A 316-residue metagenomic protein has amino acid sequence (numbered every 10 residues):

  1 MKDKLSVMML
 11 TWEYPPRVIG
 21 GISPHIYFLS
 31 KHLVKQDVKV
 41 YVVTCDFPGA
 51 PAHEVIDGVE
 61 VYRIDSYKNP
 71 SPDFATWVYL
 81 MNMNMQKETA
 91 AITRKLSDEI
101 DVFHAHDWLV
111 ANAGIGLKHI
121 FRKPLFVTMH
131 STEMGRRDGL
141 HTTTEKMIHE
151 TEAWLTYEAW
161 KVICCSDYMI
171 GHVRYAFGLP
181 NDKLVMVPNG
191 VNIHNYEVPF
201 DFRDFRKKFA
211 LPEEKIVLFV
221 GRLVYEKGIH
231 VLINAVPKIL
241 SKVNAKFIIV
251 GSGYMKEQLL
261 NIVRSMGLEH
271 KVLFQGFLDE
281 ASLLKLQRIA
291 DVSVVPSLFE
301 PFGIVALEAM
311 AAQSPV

Functional and structural regions predicted by a protein language model:
M1-V61: N-terminal subdomain of nucleotide-sugar transferases
D46, Y168, G190: Carbohydrate-associated surface elements
F121-F126, M134-W154, R174, D201: Nucleotide-sugar donor phosphate/pyrophosphate-binding loop at the beta->alpha transition of glycosyltransferases
E197-L211: A short helix/loop element that forms part of the nucleotide-sugar donor recognition site in Leloir-type
E213-G221, I229-L273, A281: A conserved nucleotide-sugar
F277-L278, K285-A290: Short alpha-helical donor nucleotide-sugar binding micro-motif in glycosyltransferases
S293-V294, V316: A short hydrophobic beta-strand element within the catalytic core of glycosyltransferases that build diverse glycans
L298: Aromatic "clamp/platform" in nucleotide-sugar-dependent glycosyltransferases that forms part of the donor/acceptor
